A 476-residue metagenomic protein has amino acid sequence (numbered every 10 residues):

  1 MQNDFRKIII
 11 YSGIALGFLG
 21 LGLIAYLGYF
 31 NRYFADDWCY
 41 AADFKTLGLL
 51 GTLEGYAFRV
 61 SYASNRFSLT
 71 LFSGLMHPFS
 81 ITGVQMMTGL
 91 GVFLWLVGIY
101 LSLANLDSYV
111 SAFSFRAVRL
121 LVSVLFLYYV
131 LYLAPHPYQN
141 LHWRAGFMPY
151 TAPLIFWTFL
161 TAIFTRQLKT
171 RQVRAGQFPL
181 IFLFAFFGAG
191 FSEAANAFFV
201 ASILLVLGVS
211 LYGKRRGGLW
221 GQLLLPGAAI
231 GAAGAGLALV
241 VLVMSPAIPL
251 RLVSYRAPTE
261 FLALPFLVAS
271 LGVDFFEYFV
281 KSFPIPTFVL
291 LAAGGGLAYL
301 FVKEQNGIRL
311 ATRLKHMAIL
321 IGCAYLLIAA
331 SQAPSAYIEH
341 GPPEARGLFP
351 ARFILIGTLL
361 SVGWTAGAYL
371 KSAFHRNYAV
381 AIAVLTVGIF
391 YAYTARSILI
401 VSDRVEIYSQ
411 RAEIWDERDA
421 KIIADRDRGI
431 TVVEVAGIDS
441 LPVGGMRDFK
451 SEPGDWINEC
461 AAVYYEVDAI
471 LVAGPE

Functional and structural regions predicted by a protein language model:
D4-S61, H77-R119, W220, N306-L310 (+1 more regions): Intrinsically disordered, polar/acidic, low-complexity terminal segments
I9-L23, L121-Y128, L180-L183, I230-G236: Alpha-helical transmembrane segments
F18, W95-L103, F156-L168, A201-G208 (+2 more regions): Transmembrane alpha-helical segments
A25-G91, G98, R144, M148 (+1 more regions): Transmembrane catalytic cores of multi-pass membrane glycosyltransferases and polysaccharide-assembly enzymes
D36, A117-T165, S192, A329-W364: Membrane-interface micro-motifs in multi-pass membrane enzymes
S102, L120-L125, T165, F187-G188 (+3 more regions): Hydrophobic/aromatic interaction determinants used to assemble and anchor large protein complexes
R166-F187: Short hydrophobic alpha-helices at membrane interfaces in multi-pass membrane enzymes
A232-G236, I319-A330, R352-S361, V380-F390: Hydrophobic membrane-spanning alpha-helices of multi-pass integral membrane proteins
